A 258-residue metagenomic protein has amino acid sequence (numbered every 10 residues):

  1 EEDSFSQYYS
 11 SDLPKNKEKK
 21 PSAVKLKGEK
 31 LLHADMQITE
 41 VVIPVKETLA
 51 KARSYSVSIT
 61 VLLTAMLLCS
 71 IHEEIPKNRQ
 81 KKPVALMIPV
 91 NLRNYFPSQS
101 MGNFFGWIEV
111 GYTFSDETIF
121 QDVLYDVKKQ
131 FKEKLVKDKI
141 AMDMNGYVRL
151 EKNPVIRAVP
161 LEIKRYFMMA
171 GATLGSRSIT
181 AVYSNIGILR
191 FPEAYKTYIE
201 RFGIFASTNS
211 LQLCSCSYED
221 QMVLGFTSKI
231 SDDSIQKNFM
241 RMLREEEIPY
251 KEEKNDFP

Functional and structural regions predicted by a protein language model:
E1-Q37, I43: Short amphipathic alpha-helices and their capping loops
D3-S4, S10, S22, K27 (+5 more regions): Serine/threonine-rich low-complexity intrinsically disordered regions
M36, S54, S115: Short, surface-exposed alpha-helical recognition segments that flank or form part of ligand/macromolecule-binding
E40, L49, H72-P258: Acyl-thioester-dependent acyl-group transfer interface
V42-V57: Surface-exposed, Lys/Arg-rich phosphate-binding patches that contact polyanionic backbones
I59-L68: Short amphipathic alpha-helical segments
